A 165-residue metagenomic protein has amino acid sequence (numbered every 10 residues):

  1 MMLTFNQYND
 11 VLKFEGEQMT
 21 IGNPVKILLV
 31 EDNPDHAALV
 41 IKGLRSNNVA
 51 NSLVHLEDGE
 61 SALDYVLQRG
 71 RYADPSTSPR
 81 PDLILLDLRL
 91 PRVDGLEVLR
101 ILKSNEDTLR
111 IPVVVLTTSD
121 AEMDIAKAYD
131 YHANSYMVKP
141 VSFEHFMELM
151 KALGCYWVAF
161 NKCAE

Functional and structural regions predicted by a protein language model:
M1-L28, P34-V54, E60-L63, L67 (+3 more regions): Non-catalytic signal-transmission and effector/linker regions of two-component phosphorelay proteins
P75-P79, K103-R110, Y131: Conserved phosphotransfer cores of two-component systems
D87, T117: Active-site residues of response regulator receiver
L90-V93, L102: Hydrophobic residue at a beta-alpha junction that N-caps the helix immediately following a catalytic beta-strand/loop
P91, L109, A121: The feature encodes the CheY-like receiver
